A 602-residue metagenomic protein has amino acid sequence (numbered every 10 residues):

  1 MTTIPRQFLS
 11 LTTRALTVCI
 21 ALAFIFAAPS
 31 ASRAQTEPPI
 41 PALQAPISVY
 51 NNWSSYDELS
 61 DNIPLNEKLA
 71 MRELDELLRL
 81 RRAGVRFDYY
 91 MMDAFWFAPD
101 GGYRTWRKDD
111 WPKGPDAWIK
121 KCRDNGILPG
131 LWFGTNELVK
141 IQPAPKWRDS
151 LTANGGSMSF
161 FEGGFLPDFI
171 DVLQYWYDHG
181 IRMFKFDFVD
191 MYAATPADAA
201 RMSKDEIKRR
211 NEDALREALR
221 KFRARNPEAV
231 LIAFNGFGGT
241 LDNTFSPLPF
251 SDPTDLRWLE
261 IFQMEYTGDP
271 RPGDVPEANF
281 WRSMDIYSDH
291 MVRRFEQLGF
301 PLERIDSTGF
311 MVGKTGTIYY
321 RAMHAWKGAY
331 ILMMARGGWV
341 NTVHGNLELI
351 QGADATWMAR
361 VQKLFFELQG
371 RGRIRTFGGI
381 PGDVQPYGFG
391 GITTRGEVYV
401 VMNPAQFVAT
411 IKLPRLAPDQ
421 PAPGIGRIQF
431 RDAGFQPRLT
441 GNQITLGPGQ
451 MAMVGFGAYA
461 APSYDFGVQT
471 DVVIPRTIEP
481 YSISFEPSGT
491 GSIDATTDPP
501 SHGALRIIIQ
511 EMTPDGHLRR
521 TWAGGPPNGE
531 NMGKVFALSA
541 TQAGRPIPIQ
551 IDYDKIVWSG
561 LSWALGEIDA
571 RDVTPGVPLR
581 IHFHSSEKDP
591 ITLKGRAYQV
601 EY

Functional and structural regions predicted by a protein language model:
M1-T12: N-terminal secretory signal peptides that target proteins for export/translocation
R14-A27: Bacterial N-terminal signal peptides
F26-A34: Signal peptide processing junction and immediate N-terminal pro/mature segment of secreted/exported proteins
A34-K140, W339-T342, N346-V384, G391-V398 (+7 more regions): Conserved structural scaffold segments of CAZyme catalytic domains across common CAZy folds
Q35, N51, L215-P437, Q443-F456: Active-site-proximal substrate-binding groove within the catalytic cores of carbohydrate-active enzymes
L65-R82, G163-Y177, W326-K327: Short, acidic/polar
R86-F310: Aromatic- and carboxylate-enriched substrate-binding clefts and catalytic-loop regions of carbohydrate-active enzymes
I374-Q385, T394-G396, V401-Y602: C-terminal beta-sandwich/jelly-roll accessory domains of carbohydrate-active enzymes
